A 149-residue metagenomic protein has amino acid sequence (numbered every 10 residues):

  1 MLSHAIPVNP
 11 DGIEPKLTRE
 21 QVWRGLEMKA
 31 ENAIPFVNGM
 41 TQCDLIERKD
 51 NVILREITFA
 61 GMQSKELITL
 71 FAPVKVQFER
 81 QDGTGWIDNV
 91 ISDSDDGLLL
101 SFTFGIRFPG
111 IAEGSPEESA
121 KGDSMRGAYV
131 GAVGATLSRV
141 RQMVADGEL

Functional and structural regions predicted by a protein language model:
M1-D44: Hydrophobic ligand-binding cavity/cleft-lining segments
L2-H4, I53-R55, E66, L100-F102: Hydrophobic residues positioned within well-ordered beta-strands of beta-sheet architectures
V8-P10, G61, I106-G110: Beta-strand elements of well-folded, non-transmembrane domains
P15, I34, G127, G134 (+1 more regions): Short, Lys/Arg-rich flexible segments
Q21-M28, K121-A135, R139: A non-catalytic, amphipathic alpha-helix used as a structural packing/dimerization or gating element in enzyme scaffolds
C43, L137-L149: Short, highly charged C-terminal tails/helix-capping segments
L45-D82: Glycine-rich portal/gate segments that line the openings of hydrophobic small-molecule binding cavities
Q81-G131: Beta-strand/loop substructures that line and gate deep hydrophobic ligand-binding cavities in soluble
